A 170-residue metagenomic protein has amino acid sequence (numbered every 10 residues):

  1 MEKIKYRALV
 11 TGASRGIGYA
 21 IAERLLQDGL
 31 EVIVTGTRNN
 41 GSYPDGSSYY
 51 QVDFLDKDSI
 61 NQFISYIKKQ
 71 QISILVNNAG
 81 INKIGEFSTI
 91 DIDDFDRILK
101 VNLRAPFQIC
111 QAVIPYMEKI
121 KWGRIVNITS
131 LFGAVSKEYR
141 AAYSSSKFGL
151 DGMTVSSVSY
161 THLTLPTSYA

Functional and structural regions predicted by a protein language model:
S14-R15: Conserved glycine-rich cofactor-binding loop
N78-K83: Conserved NAD(P)H cofactor-binding loop of Rossmann-fold oxidoreductase domains
E86-F87, D94-D96: Substrate-binding pocket helix/loop in short-chain dehydrogenase/reductase
S88, V135-A141: Active-site loop immediately N-terminal to the catalytic Tyr-X3-Lys motif of short-chain dehydrogenase/reductase
C110, S146: Active-site helix of classical SDR
S130: Residue(s) in the substrate-gating loop at a strand-loop-helix junction that position the organic substrate next
T161-T167: Conserved small/polar residues in nucleotide/adenosyl-binding loops
